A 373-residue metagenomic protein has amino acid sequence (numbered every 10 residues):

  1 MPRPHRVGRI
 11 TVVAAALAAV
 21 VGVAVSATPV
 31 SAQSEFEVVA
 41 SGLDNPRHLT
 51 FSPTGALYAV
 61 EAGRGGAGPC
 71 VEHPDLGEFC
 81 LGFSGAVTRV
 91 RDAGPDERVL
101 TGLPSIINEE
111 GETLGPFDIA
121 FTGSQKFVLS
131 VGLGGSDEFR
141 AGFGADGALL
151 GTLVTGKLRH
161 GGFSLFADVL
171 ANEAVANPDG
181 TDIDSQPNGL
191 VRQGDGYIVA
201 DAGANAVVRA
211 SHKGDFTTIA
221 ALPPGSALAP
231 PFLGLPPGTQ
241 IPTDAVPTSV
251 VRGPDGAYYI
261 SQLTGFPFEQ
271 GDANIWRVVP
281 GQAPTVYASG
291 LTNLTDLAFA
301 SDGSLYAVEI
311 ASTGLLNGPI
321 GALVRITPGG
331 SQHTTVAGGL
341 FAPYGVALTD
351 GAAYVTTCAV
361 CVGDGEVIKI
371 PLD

Functional and structural regions predicted by a protein language model:
M1-S31: Secretory targeting and sorting signals
V21-V38, H48, R64-G66, A359: C-terminal region of N-terminal signal peptides and the immediate post-cleavage residues of exported proteins
E35-A40, E97-T101, S105-E109, L165-A167 (+5 more regions): A short beta-strand motif characteristic of beta-propeller blades
G42-T54, S84, S105-F127, E173-Y197 (+8 more regions): Beta-rich, blade/repeat-based domains predominating in secreted/periplasmic proteins but also intracellular
Y58-A62, G66-A67, V128-V131, V199-A200 (+3 more regions): Residue position within the beta-strands of beta-propeller blades
R64-G68, G134-E138, A204-A206, G265-F268 (+2 more regions): Short glycine/acidic-enriched loop and turn motifs that connect beta-strands
D75-F79, F83-T88, L149-V154, A206-R209 (+4 more regions): A short loop-to-beta-strand structural motif that recurs across blades of beta-propeller domains
V90-P95, G156-G161, A210-D215, V278-A283 (+2 more regions): Short loop/turn segments that connect beta-strands within beta-propeller blades
